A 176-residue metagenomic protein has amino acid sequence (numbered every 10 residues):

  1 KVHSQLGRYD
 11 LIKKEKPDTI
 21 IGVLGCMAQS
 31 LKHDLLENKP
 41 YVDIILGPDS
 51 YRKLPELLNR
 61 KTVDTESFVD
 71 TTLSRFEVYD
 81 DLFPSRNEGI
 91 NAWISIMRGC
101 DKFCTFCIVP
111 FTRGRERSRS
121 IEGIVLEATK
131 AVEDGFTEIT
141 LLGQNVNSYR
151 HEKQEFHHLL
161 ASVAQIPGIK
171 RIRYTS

Functional and structural regions predicted by a protein language model:
K1-N147: Proteins enriched for Cys/Gly/acidic motifs involved in redox and nucleic-acid/cofactor modification
N145-S148, I169-R171: Conserved radical SAM core fold
Q154-I172: Alpha-helix-loop-beta-strand connector modules within alpha/beta enzyme cores
